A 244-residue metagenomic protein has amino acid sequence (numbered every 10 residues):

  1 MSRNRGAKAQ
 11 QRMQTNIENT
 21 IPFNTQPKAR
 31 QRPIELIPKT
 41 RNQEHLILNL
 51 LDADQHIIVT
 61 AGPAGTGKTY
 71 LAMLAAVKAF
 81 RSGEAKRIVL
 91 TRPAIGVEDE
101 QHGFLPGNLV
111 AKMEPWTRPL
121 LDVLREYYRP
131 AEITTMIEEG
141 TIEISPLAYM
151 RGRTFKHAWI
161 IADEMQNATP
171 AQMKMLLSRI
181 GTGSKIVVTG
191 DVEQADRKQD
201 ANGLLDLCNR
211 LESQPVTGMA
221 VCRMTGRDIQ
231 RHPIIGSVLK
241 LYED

Functional and structural regions predicted by a protein language model:
S2-R5, M13-R41, H45-N49, D54-A162 (+1 more regions): Conserved helicase motor core of SF1/SF2 NTP-dependent helicases
